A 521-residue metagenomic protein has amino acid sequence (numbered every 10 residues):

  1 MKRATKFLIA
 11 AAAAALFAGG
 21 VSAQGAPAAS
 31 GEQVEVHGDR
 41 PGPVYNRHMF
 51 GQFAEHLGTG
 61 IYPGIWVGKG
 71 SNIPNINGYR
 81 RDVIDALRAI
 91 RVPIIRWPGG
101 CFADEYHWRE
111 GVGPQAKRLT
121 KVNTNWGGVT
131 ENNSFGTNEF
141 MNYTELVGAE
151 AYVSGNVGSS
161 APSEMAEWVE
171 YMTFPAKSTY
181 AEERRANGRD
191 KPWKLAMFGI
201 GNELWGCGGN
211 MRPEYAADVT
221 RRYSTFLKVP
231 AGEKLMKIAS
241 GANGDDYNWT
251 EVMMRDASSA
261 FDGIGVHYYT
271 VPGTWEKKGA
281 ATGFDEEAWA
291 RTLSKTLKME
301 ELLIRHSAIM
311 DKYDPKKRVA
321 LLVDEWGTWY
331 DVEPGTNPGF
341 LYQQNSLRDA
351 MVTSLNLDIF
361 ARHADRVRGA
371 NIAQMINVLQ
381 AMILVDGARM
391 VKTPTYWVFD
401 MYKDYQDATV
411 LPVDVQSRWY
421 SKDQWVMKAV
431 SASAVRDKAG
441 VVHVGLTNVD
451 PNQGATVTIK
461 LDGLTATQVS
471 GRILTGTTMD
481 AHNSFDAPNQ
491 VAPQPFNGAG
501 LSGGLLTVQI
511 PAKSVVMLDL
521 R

Functional and structural regions predicted by a protein language model:
M1-I9: Bacterial N-terminal signal peptides that target proteins for export
I9-G19: Bacterial N-terminal signal peptides
A23-G263, T296-V332, T336-R521: Non-catalytic accessory regions flanking glycosidase/transglycosidase catalytic cores in CAZymes
V266: Histidine-centered catalytic micro-motifs
Y269-A290, T336: Active-site His/acidic residue clusters
